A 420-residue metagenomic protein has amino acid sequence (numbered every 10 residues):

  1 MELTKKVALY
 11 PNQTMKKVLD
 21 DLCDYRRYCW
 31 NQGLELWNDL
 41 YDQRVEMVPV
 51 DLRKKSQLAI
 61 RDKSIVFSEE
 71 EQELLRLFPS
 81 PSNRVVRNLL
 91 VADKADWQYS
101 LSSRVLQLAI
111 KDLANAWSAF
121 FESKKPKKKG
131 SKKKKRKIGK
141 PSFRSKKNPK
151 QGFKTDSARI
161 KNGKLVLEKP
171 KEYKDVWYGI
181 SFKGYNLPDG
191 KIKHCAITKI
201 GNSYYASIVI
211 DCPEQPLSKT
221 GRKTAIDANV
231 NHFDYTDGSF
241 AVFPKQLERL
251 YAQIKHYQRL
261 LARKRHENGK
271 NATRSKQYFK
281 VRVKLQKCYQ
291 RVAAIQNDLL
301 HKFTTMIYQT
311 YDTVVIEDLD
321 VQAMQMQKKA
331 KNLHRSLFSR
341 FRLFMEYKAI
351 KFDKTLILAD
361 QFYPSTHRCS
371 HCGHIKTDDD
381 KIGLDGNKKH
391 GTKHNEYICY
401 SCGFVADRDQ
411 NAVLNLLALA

Functional and structural regions predicted by a protein language model:
M1-A420: Nucleic-acid substrate recognition interfaces
